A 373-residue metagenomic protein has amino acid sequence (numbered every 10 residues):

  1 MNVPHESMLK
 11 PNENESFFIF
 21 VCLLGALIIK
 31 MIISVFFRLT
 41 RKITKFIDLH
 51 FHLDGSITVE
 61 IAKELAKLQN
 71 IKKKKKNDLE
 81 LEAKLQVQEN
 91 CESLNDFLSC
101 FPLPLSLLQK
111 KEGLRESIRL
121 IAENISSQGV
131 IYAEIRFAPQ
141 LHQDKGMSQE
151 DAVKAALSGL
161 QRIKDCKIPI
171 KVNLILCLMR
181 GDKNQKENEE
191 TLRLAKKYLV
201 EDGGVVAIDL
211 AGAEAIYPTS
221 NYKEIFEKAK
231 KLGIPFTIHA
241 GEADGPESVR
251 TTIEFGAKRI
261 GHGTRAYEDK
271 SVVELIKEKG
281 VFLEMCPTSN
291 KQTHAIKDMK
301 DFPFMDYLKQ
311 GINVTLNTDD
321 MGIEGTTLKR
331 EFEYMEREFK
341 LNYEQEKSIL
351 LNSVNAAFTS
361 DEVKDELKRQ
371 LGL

Functional and structural regions predicted by a protein language model:
E13-E15, K30: Charged/polar low-complexity intrinsically disordered segments
F36-I234, A243-S248, E254, R259 (+2 more regions): Metal-cofactor-binding active-site regions of metalloenzymes
F236-I238: Conserved hydrophobic beta-strand within the GNAT/NAT acetyltransferase core sheet that lines the active-site cleft
